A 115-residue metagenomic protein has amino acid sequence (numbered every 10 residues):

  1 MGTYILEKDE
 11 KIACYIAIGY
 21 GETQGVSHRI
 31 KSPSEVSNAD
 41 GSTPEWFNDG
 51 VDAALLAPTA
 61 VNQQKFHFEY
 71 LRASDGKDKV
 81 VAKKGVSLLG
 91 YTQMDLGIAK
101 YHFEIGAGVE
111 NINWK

Functional and structural regions predicted by a protein language model:
M1-K115: Acidic, surface-exposed loops and disordered segments
